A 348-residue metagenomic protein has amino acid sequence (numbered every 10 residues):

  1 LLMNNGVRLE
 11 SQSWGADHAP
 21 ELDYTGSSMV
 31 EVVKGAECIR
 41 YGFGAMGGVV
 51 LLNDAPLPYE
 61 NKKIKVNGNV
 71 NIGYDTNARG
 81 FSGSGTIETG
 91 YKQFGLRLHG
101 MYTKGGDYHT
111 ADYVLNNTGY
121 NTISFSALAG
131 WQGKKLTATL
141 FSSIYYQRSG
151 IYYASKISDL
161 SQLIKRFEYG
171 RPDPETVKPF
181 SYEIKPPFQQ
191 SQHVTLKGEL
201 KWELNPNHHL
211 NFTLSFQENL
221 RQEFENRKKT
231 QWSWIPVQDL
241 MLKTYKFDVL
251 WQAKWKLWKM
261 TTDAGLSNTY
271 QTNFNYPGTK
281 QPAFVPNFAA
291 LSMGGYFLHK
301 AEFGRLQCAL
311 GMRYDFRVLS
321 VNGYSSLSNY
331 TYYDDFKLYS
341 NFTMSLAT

Functional and structural regions predicted by a protein language model:
L1-T348: Outer-membrane beta-barrel proteins, especially TonB-dependent receptors
